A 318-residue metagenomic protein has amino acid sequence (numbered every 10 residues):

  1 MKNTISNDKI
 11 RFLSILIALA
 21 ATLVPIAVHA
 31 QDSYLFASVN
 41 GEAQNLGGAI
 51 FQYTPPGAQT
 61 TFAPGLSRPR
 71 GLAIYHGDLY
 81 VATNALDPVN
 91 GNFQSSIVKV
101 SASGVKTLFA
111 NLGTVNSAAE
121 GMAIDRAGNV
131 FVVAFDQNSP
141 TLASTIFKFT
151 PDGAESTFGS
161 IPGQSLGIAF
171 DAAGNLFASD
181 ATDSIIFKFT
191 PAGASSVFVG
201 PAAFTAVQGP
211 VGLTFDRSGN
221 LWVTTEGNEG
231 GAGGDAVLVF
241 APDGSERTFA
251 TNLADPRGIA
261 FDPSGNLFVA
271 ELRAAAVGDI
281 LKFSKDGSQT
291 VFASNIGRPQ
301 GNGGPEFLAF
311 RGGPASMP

Functional and structural regions predicted by a protein language model:
K2-L16: Bacterial N-terminal signal peptides that target proteins for export
S14-P25: Bacterial N-terminal signal peptides
D32, N45-G48, G65-G77, N92-Q94 (+9 more regions): Beta-rich, blade/repeat-based domains predominating in secreted/periplasmic proteins but also intracellular
F36-S38, Y80-T83, F131-A134, F177-S179 (+3 more regions): Residue position within the beta-strands of beta-propeller blades
G41, A85-D87, D136-Q137, T182 (+2 more regions): Residue-level signature of beta-propeller blades and closely related beta-rich strand-turn architectures in secreted
G47-F51, Q94-V98, A143-K148, S184-K188 (+2 more regions): A short loop-to-beta-strand structural motif that recurs across blades of beta-propeller domains
Y53-A58, V100-V105, F149-A154, F189-A194 (+2 more regions): Short loop/turn segments that connect beta-strands within beta-propeller blades
A58-P64, V105-L112, A154-S160, A194-F204 (+2 more regions): A short beta-strand motif characteristic of beta-propeller blades
